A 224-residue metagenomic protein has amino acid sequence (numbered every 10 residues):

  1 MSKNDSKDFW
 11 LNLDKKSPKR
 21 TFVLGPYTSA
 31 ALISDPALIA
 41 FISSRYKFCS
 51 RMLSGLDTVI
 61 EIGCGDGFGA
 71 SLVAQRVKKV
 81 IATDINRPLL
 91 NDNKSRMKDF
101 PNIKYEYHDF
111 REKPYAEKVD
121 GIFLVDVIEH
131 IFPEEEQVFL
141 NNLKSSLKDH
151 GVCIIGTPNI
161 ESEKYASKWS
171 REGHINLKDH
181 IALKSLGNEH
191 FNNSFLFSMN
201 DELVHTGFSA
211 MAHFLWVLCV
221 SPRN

Functional and structural regions predicted by a protein language model:
M1-E117, G121-F123, E134-L140, N176-A182 (+2 more regions): Conserved N-terminal segment of class I S-adenosyl-L-methionine
T58, H150-V152: Short glycine-centered segments of the SAM/dcSAM-binding site in methyltransferase folds
P114, I131-F132, K164, G187: Activation segment
D126-H130: Short catalytic micro-motifs in class I SAM-dependent methyltransferases
Q137-D149: A short glycine-rich, Lys/Arg-flanked "PGG" loop and its adjoining helix->strand segment in the class I
I155-I175: Short, glycine-/aromatic-enriched active-site segment of Class I SAM-dependent methyltransferases
